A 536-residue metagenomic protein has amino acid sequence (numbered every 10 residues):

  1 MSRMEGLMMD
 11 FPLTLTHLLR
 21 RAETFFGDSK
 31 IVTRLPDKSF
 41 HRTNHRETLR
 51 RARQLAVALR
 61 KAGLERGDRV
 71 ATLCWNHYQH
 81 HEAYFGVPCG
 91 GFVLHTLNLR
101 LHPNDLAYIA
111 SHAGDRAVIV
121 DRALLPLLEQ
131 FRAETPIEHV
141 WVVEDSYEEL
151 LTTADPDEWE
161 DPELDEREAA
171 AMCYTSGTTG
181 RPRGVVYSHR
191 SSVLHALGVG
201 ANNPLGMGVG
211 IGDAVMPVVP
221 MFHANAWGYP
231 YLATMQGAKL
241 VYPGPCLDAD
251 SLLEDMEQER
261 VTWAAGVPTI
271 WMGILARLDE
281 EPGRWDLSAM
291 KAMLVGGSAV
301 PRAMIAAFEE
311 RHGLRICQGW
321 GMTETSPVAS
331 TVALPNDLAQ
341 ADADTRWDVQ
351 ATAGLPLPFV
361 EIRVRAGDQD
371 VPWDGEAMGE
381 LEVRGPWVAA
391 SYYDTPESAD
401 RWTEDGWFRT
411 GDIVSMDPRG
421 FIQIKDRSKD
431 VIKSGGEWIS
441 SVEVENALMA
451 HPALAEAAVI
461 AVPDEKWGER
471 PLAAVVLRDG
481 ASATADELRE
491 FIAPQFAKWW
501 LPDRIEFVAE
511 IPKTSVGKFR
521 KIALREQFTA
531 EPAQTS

Functional and structural regions predicted by a protein language model:
G27-S29, D155-Y174, R181, G206-A214: Conserved pre-ATP/AMP-binding loop-to-beta segment of ANL
I31-H77, H81-F85, H102-A107: Conserved AMP-binding/adenylate-forming core of the ANL superfamily
H41-R46, A170-L197: Conserved AMP-binding A3 loop
L101, V118-V120, A264, G385 (+5 more regions): AMP-binding/adenylate-forming catalytic core of the ANL superfamily
V193-A214, F222-T262, R277-E281: Conserved AMP-binding/adenylation subdomain of ANL enzymes
M235, Q258-G266, A276-D348, E361 (+1 more regions): Gly/Ser/Thr-rich phosphate-binding loop
T345-Q350, V371, P386-G411, S428-K429 (+2 more regions): Conserved ANL (AMP-binding/adenylate-forming) active-site segment centered on the GW(Y/F)…HTG consensus within
L355, F359-E382, P418-R419, A481-A485 (+1 more regions): Conserved beta-loop-beta connector loops within the AMP-binding
